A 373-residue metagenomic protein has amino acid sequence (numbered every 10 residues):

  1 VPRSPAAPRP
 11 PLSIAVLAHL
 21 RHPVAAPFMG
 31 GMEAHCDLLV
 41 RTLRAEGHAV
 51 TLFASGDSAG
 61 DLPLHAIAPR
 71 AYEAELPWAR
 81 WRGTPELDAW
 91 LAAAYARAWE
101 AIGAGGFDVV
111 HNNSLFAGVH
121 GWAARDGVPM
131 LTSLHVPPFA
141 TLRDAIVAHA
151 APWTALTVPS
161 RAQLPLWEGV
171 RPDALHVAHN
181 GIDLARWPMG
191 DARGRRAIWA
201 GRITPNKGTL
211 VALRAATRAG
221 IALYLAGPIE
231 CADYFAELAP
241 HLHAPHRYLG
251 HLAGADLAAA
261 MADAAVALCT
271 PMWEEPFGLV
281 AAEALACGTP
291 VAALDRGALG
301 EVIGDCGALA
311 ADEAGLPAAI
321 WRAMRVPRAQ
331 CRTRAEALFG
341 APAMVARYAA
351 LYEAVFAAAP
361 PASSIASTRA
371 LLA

Functional and structural regions predicted by a protein language model:
V1-A373: Catalytic cores of nucleotide-sugar-dependent glycosyltransferases that transfer UDP/GDP/TDP-activated
